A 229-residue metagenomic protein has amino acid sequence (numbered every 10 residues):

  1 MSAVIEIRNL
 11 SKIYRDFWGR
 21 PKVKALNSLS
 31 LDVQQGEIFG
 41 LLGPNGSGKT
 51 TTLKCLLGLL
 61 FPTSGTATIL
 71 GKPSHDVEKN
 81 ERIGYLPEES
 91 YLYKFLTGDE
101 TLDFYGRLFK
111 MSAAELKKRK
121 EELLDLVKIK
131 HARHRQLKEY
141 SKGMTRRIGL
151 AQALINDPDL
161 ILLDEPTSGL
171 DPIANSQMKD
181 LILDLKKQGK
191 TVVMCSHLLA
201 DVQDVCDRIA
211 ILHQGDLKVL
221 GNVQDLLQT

Functional and structural regions predicted by a protein language model:
M1-I7, I13-S28: A short, flexible loop at the N-terminus of ABC-type nucleotide-binding domains that lies
G65-E81: Conserved ABC transporter NBD signature motif
D103, R107, A114-A132: Conserved ABC ATPase "signature" region
D157: Conserved catalytic motifs of ABC-family nucleotide-binding domains
I161-D164: Catalytic Walker B motif of ABC-type/P-loop ATPase nucleotide-binding domains
L220-G221: ABC ATPase "signature
